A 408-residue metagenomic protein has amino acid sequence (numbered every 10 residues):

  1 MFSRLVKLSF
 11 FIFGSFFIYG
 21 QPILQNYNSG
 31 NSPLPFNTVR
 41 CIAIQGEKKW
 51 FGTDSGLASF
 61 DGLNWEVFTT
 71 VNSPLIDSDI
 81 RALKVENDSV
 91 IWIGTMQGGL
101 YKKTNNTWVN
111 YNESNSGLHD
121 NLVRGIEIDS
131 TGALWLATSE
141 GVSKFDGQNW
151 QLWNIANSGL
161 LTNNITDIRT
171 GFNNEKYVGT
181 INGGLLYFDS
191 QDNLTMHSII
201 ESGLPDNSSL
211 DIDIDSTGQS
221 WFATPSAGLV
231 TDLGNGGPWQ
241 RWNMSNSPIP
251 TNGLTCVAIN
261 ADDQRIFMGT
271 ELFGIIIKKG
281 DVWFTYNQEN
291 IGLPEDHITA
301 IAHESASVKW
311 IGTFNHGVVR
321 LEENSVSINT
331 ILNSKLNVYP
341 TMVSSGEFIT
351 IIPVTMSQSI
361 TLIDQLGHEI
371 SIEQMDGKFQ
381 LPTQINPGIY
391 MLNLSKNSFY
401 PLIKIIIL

Functional and structural regions predicted by a protein language model:
M1-Q25: Bacterial Sec-dependent N-terminal signal peptides
L8-F11, T180, T313, L408: General helical structural elements
G20-L332, E369: Carboxylate-rich, polar loop motifs that coordinate divalent cations or form catalytic acidic clusters
I331-L408: C-terminal outer-membrane/trafficking sorting elements
